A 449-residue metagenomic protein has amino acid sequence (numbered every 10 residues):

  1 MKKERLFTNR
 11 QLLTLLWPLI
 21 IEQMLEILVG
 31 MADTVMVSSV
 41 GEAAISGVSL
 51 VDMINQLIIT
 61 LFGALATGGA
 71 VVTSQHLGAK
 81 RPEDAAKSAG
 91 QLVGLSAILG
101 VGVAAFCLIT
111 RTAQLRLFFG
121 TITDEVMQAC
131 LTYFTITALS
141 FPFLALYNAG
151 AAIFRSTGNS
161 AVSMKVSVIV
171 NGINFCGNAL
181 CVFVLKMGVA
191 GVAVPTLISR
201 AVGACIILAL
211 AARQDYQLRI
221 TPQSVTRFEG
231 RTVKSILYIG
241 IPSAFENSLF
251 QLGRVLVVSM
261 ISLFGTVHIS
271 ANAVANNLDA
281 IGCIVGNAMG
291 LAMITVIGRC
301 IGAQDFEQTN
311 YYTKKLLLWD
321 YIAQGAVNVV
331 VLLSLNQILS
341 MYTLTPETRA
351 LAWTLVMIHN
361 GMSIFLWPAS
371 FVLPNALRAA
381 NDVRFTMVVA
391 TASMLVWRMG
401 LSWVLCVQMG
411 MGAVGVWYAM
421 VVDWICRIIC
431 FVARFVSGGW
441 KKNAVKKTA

Functional and structural regions predicted by a protein language model:
M1-L19, T73-S140, V182-I241, I297-S363 (+1 more regions): Short alpha-helical transmembrane segments in multi-pass integral membrane proteins
E4-V35, S39-V40, Q56-G68, V72 (+5 more regions): N-terminal transmembrane alpha-helices
T14-D33, I136, V170, S199-G203 (+3 more regions): Transmembrane helical elements of multi-pass membrane transporters/channels
Q23-I27, T60, G100, A104 (+11 more regions): Residue-level hotspots within the lipid-embedded alpha helices of multi-pass solute transporters
I27-S46, L115-D124, L180-M187, S248-I281 (+3 more regions): Helix-terminus/linker motif at the lipid-water interface of multi-pass membrane proteins
E42-M53, C130, F134, A193 (+3 more regions): Small-residue hotspots at the loop-to-helix junctions and early N-terminal turns of transmembrane alpha-helices
I45-A105, L144-S163, V258, I269-L335 (+1 more regions): Small-residue-rich hydrophobic transmembrane alpha-helices
A66, I136-R155, S163-N174, V192-I207 (+5 more regions): Short runs within selected transmembrane alpha-helices of multi-pass transporters and secretion channels
